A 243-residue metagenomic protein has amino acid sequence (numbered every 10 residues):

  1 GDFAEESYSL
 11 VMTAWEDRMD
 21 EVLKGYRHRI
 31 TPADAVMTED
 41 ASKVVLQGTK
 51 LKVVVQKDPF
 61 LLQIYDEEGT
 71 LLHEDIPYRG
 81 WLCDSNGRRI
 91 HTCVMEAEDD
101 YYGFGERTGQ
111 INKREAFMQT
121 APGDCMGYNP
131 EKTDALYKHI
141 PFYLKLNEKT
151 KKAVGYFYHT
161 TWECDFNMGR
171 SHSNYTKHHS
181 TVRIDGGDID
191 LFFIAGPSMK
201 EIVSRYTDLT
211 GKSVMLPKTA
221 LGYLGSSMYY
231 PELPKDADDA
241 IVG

Functional and structural regions predicted by a protein language model:
G1-S213, P217-A220, L224-M228, E232-D239: N-terminal accessory segment at the very beginning of proteins
G243: Short acidic catalytic loops
